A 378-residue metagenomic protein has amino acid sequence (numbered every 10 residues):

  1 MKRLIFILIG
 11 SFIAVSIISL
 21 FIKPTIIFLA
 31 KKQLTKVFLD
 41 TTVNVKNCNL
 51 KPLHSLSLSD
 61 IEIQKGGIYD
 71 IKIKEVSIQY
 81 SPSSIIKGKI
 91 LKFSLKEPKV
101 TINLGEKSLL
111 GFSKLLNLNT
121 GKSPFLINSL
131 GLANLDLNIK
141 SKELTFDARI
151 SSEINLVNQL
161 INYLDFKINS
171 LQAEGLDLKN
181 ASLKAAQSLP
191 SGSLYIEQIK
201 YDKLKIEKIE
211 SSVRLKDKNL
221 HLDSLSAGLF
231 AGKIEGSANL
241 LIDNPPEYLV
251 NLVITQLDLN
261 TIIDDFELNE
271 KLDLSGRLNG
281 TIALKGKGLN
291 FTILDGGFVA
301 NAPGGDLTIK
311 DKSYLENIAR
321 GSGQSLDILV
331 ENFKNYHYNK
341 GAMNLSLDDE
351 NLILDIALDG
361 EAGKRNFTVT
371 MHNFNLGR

Functional and structural regions predicted by a protein language model:
M1-L39: N-terminal type II signal-anchor transmembrane helix that functions as the membrane-insertion/stop-transfer segment
M1-L8, L289-R378: Extended terminal
D40-G66: N-terminal leader/targeting pre-sequences
D40-T42, G66-Q79, G105-K114, N138-I154 (+7 more regions): Amphipathic hydrophobic-ligand
V43-V45, L58, I73, I90 (+7 more regions): Hydrophobic residues on conserved beta-strands that form the core of alpha/beta folds
D60-V157, T308-L329: Secondary-structure transition motifs
L130-L137, L164-N169, S193-Q198, N219-L225: Transmembrane beta-strand segments that form the barrel wall of outer-membrane beta-barrel proteins
E210, R214-S237, L241-I263, L274 (+1 more regions): Outer-membrane beta-barrel translocator/pore domains, especially the C-terminal barrels of Gram-negative outer-membrane
